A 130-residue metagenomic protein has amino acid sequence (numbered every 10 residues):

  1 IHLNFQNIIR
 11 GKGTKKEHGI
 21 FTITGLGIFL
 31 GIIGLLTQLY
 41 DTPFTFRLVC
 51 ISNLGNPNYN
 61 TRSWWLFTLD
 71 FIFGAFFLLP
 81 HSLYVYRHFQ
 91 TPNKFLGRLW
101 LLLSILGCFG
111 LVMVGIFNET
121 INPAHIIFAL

Functional and structural regions predicted by a protein language model:
I1-G13: Short, Lys/Arg-rich, polar N-terminal cytosolic tail immediately upstream of the first transmembrane signal-anchor
G13-Y40: N-terminal signal-anchor transmembrane alpha helix
K15-K16, Y84-G97: Membrane-interface helix-boundary motifs at transmembrane edges
I23-L26, L30, T68-A75, L101-S104 (+1 more regions): Residues within membrane-spanning alpha-helices of integral membrane proteins, especially the hydrophobic core/packing
L35-P57: Hydrophobic transmembrane helix segments
G55-F76: Interfacial helix-start motif at the membrane-water boundary
S104-L130: Membrane-proximal helix-loop-helix units in multi-pass membrane proteins
